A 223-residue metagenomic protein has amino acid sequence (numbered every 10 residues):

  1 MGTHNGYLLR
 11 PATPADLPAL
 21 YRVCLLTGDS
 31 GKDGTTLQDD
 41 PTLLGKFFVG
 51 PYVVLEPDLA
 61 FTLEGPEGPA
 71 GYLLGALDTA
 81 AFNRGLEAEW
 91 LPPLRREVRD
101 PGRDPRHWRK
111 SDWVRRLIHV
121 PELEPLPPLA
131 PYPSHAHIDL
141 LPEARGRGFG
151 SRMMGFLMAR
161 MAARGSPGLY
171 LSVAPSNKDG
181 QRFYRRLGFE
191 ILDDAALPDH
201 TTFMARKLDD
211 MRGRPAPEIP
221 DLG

Functional and structural regions predicted by a protein language model:
M1-A15, D210-G223: Conserved N-terminal entry element of GNAT/NAT acetyltransferase domains
D29-F48, L86-R95, R99: Conserved GNAT-fold acetyl-CoA-binding loop/helix
Q38-A60, P66, L117, P121: Active-site rim helix/loop that mediates acceptor-substrate recognition in acyltransferases
T62, G68-L77: Conserved beta-strand in the GNAT
T79-H137: Conserved acyl-donor/pantetheine-binding loop and adjacent beta-alpha core of acyl/acetyltransferases and related
A80, S172, R185-R206: Conserved catalytic-core motifs of GNAT/GCN5-like acyltransferases
Y132, M161-A174: Conserved GNAT acetyl-CoA-binding A-motif
H137, G146-R160, R182-R186: Conserved acetyl-CoA-binding loop-helix of GNAT-fold acetyltransferases
